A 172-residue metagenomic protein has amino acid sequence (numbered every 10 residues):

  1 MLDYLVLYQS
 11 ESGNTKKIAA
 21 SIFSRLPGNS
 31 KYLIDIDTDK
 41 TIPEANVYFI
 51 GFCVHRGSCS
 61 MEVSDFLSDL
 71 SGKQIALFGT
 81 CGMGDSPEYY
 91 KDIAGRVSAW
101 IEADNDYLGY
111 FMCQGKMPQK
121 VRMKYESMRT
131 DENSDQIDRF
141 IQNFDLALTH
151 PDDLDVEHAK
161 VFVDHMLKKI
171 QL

Functional and structural regions predicted by a protein language model:
M1-Y8, N143-T149: General secondary-structure propensity
L2-R25: N-terminal beta1-alpha1 ligand-phosphate binding loop
E11-S12, T38, H55, M83: Short beta->alpha junction loops/turns
R25-Y32, A45-I50, V54-L172: FMN-binding flavodoxin-like domain, especially the glycine-rich phosphate-binding loop
L33-D37: N-terminal short beta-loop-beta anion/metal-coordinating cradle
T38-E44: Short amphipathic alpha-helix with an adjacent loop that forms part of the alpha/beta core around
